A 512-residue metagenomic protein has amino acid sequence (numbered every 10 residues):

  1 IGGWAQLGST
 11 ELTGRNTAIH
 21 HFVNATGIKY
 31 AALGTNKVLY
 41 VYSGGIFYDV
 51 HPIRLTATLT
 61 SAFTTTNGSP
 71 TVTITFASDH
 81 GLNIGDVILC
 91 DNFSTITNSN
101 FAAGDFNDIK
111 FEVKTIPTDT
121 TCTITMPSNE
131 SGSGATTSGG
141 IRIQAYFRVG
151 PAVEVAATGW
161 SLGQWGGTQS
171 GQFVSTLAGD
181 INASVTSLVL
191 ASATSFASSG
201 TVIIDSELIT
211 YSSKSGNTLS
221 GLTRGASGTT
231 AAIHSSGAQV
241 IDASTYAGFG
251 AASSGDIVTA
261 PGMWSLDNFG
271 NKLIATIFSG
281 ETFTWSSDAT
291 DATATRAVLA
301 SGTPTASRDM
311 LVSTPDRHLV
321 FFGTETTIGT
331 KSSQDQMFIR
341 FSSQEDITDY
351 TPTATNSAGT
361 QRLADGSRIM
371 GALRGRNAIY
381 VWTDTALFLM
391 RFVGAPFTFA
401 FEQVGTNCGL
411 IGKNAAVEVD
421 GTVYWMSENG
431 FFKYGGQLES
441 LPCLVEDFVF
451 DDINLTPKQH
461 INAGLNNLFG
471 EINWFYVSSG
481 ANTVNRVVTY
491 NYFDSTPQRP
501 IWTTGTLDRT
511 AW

Functional and structural regions predicted by a protein language model:
I1-T56, A145-S170, S244-G250, T305-F388 (+1 more regions): N-terminal beta-propeller domains
E11-A25, T245-F269, S301-V312, T355-R374 (+3 more regions): Short coil-to-beta transitions that initiate beta-strands within beta-rich domains
I28, G34, A260-T282: Elongated alpha-helical scaffolds
N36, G44, I203-D205, F278 (+2 more regions): Short strand-coil-strand connectors
L39-Y40, T282-F283, L387, F431-F432: Structural signal for beta-propeller blades
D49-L55, L222, A294-S301, P352-A354 (+3 more regions): Beta-propeller fold detector
H51-T186, A191-G262, T290-A294: Small/polar beta-strand repeat architecture
D365-W512: Beta-sheet-dominated scaffold domains
